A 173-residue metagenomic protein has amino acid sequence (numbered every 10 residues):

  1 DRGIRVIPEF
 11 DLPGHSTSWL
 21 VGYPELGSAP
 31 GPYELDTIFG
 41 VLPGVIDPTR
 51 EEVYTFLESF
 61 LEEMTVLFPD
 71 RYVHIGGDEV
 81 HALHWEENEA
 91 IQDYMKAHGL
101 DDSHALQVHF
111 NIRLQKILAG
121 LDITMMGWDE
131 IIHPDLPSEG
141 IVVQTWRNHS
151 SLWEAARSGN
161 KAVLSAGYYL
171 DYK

Functional and structural regions predicted by a protein language model:
D1-L121: Substrate-binding cleft of carbohydrate-active enzyme catalytic domains
I7-P13, H74-D78, M126-W128, Q144-W146 (+1 more regions): A cross-family glycoside hydrolase active-site/sugar-binding cleft signature
W19-G22, P137-I141: Short secondary-structure transition/capping segments
D122, G127, I132-E139, W146-K173: Conserved alpha/beta catalytic core and glycan-binding cleft of carbohydrate-active enzymes
